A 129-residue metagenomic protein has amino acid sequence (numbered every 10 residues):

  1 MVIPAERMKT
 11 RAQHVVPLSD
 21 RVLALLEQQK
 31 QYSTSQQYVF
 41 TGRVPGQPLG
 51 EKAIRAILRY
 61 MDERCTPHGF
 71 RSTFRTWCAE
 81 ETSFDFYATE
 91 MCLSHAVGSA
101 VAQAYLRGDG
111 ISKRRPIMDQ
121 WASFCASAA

Functional and structural regions predicted by a protein language model:
M1-I3, V16-L18, T89: Short beta-strand motif preference
V2-R11, L23, G46, S83 (+1 more regions): Catalytic-site neighborhood detector that most strongly recognizes the C-terminal catalytic loop/helix of tyrosine
R7, A12, P17-C65, T73-F74 (+1 more regions): Active-site/catalytic core of tyrosine-dependent DNA strand-transfer enzymes
Y32, E81-F84: Alpha-helical structural elements of signaling/regulatory helical domains
Y60, W77, E81, F124: Active-site catalytic microenvironments for nucleophilic, acid-base chemistry
C65, R75, S83-H95: Active-site-proximal segment of tyrosine recombinases
T66-P67, D109: Residue-level "hotspot" positions that anchor or transmit function at local structural transition points
